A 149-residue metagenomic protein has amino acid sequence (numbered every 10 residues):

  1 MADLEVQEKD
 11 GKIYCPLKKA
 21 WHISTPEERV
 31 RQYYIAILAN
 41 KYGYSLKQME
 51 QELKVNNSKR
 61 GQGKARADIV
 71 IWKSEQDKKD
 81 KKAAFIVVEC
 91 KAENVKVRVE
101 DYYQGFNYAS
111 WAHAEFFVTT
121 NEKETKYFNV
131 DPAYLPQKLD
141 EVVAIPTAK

Functional and structural regions predicted by a protein language model:
M1-F116, E122-K149: A short, conserved, highly charged catalytic patch centered on acidic carboxylates
